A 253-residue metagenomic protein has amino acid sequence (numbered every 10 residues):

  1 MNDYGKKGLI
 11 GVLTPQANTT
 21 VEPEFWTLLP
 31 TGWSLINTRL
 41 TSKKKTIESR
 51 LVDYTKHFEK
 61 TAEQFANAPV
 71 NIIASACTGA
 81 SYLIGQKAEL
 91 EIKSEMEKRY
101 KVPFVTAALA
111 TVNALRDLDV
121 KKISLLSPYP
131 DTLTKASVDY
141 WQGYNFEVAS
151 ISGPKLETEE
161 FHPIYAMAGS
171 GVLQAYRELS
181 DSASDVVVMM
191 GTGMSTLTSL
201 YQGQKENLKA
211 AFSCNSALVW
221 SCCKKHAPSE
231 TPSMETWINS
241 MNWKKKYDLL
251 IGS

Functional and structural regions predicted by a protein language model:
M1-K60, T132-M167: N-terminal glycine-rich anion-binding loop in soluble enzyme alpha/beta folds
A62-L109: Glycine/small-residue-rich loop that forms an oxyanion/phosphate-binding "nest" at active or ligand-binding sites
N71-A76, S124-L126, S184-G191: Periplasmic-binding protein-like
A74-S75, F104-A108, S150-I151, V188-M189 (+1 more regions): General beta-strand structural signal in soluble alpha/beta enzymes
I92-L115, G203-C222: Short, acidic/small-residue loops that bind anionic groups at enzyme active sites
E95-E159, W243, Y247-I251: Conserved beta-alpha
S170-E206, L218-V219: Hydrophobic alpha-helical
F212-S253: C-terminal functional extensions of proteins
